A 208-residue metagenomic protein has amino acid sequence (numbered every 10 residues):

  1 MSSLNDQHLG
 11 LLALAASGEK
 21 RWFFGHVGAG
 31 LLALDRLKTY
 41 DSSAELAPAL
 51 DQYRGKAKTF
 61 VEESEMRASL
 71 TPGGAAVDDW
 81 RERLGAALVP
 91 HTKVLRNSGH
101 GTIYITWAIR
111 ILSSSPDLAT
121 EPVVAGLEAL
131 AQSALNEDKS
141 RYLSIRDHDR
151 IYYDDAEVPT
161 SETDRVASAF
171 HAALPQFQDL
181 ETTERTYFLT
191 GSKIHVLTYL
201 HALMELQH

Functional and structural regions predicted by a protein language model:
M1-H208: Mature, well-folded catalytic/scaffold domains that follow N-terminal targeting or propeptide regions
